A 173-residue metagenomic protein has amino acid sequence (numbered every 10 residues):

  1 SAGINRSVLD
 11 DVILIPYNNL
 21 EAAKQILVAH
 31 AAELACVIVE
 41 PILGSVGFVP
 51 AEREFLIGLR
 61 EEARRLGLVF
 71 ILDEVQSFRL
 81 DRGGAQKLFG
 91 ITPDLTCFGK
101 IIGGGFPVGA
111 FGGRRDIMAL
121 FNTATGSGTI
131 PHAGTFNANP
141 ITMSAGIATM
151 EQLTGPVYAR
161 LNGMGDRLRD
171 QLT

Functional and structural regions predicted by a protein language model:
S1-T173: Conserved N-terminal phosphate-binding loop of PLP-dependent enzymes in the Aspartate aminotransferase
